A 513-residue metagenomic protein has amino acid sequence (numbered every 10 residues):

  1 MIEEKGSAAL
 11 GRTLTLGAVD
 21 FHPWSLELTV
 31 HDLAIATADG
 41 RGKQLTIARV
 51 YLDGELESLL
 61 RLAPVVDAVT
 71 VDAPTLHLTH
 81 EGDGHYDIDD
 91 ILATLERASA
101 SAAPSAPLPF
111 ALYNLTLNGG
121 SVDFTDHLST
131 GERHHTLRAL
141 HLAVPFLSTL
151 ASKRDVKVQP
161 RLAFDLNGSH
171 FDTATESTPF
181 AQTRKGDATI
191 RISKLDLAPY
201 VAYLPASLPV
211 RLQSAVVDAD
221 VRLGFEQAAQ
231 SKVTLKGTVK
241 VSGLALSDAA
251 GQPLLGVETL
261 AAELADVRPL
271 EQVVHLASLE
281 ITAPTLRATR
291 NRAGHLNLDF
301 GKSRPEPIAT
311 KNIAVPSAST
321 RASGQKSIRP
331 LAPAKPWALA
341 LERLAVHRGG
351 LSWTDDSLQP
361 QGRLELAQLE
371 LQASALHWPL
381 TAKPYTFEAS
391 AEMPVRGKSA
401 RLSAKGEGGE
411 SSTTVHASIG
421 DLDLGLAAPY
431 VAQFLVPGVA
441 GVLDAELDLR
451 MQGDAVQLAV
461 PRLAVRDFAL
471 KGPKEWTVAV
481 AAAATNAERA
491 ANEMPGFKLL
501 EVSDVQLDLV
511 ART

Functional and structural regions predicted by a protein language model:
M1-A38, H170-F171, T178, Q182 (+7 more regions): N-terminal amphipathic/hydrophobic interface segments
L14-G17, A103, K157-Q159, T173-A174 (+11 more regions): Short structured motifs
P23-S25, L128, F164-G168, P179-T183 (+9 more regions): A generic beta-sheet turn/junction motif
E27, D32-A143, L208-S214, Q230-S231 (+4 more regions): Secondary-structure transition motifs
D32-I35, V158-L166, T175-E176, F387-P394 (+1 more regions): Short beta-strand segments that buttress and anchor functional surface loops
Q44, F171-R191, K398-D421: Right-handed parallel beta-helix
R138-P160, A367-F387: N-terminal glycine/threonine-rich, aromatic-flanked beta-hairpin/loop signature
A188, L235-G237, L276-A277, V415 (+1 more regions): Transmembrane beta-strands of outer-membrane beta-barrel proteins
